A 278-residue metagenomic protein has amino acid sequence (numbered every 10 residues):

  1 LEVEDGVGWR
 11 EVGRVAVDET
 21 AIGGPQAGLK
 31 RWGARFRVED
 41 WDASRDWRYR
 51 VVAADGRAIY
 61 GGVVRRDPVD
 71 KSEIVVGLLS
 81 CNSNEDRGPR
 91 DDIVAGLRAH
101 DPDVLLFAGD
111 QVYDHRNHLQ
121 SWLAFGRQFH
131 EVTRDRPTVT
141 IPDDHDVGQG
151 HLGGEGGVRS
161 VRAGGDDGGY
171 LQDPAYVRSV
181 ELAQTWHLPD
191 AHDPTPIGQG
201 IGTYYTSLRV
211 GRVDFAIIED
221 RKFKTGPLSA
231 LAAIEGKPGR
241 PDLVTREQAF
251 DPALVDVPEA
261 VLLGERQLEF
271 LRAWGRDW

Functional and structural regions predicted by a protein language model:
L1-W278: Metal-dependent phosphoester/phosphodiester hydrolase catalytic core
